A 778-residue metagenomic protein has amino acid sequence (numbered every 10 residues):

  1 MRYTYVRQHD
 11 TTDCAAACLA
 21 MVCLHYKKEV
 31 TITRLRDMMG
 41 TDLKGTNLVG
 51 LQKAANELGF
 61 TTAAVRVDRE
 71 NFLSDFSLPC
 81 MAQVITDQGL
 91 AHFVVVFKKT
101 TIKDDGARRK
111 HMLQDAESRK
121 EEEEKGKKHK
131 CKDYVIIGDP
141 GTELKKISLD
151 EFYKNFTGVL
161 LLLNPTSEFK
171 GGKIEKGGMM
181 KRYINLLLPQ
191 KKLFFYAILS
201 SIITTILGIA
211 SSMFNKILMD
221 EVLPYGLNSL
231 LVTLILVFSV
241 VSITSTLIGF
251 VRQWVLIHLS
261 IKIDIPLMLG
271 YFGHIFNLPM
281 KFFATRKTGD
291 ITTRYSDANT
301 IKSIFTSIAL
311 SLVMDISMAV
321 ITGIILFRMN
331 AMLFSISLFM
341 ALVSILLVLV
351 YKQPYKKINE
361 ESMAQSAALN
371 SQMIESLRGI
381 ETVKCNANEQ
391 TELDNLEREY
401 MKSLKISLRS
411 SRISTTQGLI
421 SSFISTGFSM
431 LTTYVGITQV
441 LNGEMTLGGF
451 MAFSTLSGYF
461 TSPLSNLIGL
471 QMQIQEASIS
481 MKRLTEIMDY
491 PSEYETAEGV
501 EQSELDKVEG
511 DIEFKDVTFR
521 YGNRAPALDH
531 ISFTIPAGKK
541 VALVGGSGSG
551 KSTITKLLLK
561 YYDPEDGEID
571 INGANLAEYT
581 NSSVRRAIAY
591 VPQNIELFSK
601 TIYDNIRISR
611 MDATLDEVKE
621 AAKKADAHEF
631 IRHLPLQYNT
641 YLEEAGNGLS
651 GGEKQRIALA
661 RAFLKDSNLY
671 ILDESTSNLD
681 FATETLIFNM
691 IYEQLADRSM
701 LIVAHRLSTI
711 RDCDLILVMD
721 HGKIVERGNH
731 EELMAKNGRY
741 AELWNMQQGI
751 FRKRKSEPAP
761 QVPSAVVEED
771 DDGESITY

Functional and structural regions predicted by a protein language model:
M1-A210, P224, N228-T233, L256 (+8 more regions): Membrane-integrated ABC transporters
Q114-E123, L505-Y778: ABC-type nucleotide-binding domain
K191-S211, D220-I265, G273, N277 (+6 more regions): Transmembrane-helix motif of ABC transporter permease domains
K192-I217, L234, F238, L256-I257 (+8 more regions): Alpha-helical segments in transporter systems
A210, V241-K262, V313-S317, I336-S362 (+5 more regions): Alpha-helical transmembrane segments of multi-pass membrane proteins
L223-L236, V240, T322-F339, Q353 (+2 more regions): Helix-loop-helix
H274, A368-N370, E375, E381-K384 (+10 more regions): ABC transporter TMD-NBD coupling linker
M280-K281, T293-F305, A309, P354-E375 (+5 more regions): An intracellular "coupling" helix at the cytosolic face of ABC transporter transmembrane type-1 domains
